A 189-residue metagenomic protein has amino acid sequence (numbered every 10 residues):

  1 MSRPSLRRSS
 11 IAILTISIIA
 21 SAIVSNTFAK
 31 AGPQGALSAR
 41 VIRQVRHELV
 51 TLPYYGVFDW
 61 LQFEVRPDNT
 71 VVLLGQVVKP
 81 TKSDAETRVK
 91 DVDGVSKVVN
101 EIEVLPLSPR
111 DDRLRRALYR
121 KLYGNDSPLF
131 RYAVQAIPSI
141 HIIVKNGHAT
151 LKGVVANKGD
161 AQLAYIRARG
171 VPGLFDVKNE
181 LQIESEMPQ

Functional and structural regions predicted by a protein language model:
S2-A12, I18-Q189: N-terminal targeting leaders
